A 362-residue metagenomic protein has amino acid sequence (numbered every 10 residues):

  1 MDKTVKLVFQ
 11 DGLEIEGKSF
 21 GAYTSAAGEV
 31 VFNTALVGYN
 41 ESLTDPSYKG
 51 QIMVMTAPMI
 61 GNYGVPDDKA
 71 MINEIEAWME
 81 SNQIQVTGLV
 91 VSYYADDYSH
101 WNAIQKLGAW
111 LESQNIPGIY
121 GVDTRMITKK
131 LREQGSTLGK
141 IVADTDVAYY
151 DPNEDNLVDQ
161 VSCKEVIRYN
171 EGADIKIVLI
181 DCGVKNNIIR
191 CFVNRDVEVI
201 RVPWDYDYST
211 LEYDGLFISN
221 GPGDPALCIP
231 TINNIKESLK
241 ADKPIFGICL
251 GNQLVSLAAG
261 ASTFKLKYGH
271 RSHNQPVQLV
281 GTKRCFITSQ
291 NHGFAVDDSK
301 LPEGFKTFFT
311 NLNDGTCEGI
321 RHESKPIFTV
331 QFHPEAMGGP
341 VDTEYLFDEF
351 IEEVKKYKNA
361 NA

Functional and structural regions predicted by a protein language model:
M1-D205, P225, M337, E349-A362: RNA-binding accessory domains that recognize and position tRNA/RNA substrates
P117, K176, P244-F246, S262 (+1 more regions): Proline-centered loop/turn at the N-terminus of a beta-strand
D123, C249, H292, H333: Active-site glycine-centered loops adjacent to acidic/histidine catalytic or metal-binding residues that shape
E171-I177, T282-C285, H322-I327: Beta-strand-turn-beta hairpins that frame and shape the catalytic cleft of phosphate-ester-processing enzymes
K176-D181, T288-S289, F328-F332: Active-site-proximal beta-strand elements of phosphoester/diester hydrolases
K176-V178, C182-G247, L254: Phosphate-binding active sites in nucleotide-utilizing proteins
N220-I287, G293-A295, G339-K358: Cysteine-nucleophile active-site neighborhood
R284-K325, N361-A362: Catalytic beta-strand/loop cores that center a nucleophilic Ser/Cys/Thr and support acyl-enzyme chemistry
